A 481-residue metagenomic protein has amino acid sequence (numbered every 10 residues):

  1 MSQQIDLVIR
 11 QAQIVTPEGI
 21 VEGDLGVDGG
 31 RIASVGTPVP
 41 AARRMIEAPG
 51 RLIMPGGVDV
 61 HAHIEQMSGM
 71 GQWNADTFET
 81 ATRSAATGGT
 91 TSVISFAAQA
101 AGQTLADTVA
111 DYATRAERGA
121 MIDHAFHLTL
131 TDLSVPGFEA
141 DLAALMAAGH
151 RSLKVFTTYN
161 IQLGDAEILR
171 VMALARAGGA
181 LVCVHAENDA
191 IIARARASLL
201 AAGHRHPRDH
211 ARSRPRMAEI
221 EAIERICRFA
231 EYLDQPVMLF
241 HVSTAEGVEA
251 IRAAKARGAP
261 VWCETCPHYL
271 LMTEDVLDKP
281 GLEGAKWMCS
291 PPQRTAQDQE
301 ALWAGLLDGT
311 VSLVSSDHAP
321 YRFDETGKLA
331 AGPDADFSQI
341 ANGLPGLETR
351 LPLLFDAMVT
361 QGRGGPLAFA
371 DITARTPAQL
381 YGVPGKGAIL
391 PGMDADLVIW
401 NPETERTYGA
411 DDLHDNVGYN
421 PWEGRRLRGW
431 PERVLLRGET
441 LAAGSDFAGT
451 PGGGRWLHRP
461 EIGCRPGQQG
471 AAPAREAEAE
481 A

Functional and structural regions predicted by a protein language model:
M1-G56, M70: Histidine-rich, glycine-flanked metal-binding segment
A12, L25, G30, G50 (+15 more regions): Divalent metal-coordination and catalytic microenvironments
A48-G119: Metal-associated gating/positioning segment near the N- to mid-region
N74-T82, S134-L145: Short, acidic/polar
A106-I122, M172-V184: Alpha-helix-loop-beta-strand connector modules within alpha/beta enzyme cores
E139-V314, A319: Histidine/acidic residue-rich metal-binding segments in metalloenzymes
P207-P236, K286-W287, S312-L313, P320-P402: His/Asp/Glu-enriched, well-ordered alpha-helical/loop segment that forms or immediately abuts the divalent-metal
K328-G332, D336, N342, P391-L457: C-terminal cap of metal-dependent C-N hydrolases
